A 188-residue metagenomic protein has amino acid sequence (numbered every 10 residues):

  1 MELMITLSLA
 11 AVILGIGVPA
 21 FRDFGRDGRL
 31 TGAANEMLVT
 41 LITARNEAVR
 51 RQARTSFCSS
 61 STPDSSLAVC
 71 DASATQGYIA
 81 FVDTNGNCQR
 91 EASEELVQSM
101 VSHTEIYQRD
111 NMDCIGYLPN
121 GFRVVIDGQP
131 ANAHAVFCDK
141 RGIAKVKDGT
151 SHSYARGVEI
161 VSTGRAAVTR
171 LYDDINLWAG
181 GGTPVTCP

Functional and structural regions predicted by a protein language model:
M1, L7, A44-N46: Residue-level micro-sites within transmembrane alpha helices that shape and flank functional polar/acidic positions
L3-A20: Alpha-helical hydrophobic helix detector
I16-I42, N46, R50, R54 (+1 more regions): N-terminal helix-rich module
